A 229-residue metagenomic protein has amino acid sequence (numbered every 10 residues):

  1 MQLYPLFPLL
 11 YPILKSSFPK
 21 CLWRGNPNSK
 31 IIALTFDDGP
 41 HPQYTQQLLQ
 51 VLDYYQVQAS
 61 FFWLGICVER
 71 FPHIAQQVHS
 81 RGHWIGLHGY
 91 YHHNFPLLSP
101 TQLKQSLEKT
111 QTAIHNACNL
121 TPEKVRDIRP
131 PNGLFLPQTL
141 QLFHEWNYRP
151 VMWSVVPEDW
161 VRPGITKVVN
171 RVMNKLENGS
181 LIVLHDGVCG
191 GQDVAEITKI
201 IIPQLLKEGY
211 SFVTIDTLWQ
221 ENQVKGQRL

Functional and structural regions predicted by a protein language model:
Y4-P96, Q102, E108-K109, A113 (+2 more regions): Active-site beta->alpha N-cap acidic-glycine motif
F18-P27, Y54, Q192-L229: C-terminal domain-boundary segment and adjacent tail
Q43, E69-R70, P137-Q138, P163 (+1 more regions): Residues that form or flank phosphate/diphosphate-binding pockets in enzymes that use nucleotide phosphates
L49-Q58, W84, P100-L134, Q141-W146 (+2 more regions): CE4/NodB-like, metal-dependent polysaccharide N-deacetylase domain that modifies extracellular/periplasmic N-acetylated
W63-V68, Y91-N94, L134, V156-D159 (+1 more regions): Short histidine/acidic/glycine/proline-rich micro-motifs that form metal- and phosphate-coordinating active-site loops
L97-T101, R162-G164, Q192-A195: Short, solvent-exposed loop/turn segments at secondary-structure boundaries
L134, L140-K175, Y210-E221: His/Asp/Glu-enriched short active-site or ligand-binding loop at hydrolase and phosphoryl-transfer sites
